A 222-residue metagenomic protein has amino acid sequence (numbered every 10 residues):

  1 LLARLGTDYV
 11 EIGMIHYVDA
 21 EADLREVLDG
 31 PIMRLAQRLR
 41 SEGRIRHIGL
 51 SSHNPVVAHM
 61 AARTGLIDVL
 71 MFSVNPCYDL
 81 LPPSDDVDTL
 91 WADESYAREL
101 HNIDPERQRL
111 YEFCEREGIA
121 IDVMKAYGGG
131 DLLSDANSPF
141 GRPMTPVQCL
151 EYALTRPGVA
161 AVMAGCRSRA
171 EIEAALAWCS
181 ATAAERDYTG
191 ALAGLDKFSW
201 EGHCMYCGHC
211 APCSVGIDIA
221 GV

Functional and structural regions predicted by a protein language model:
L1-L2, L35: Short, well-ordered amphipathic alpha-helical segments that serve as non-catalytic structural scaffolds within diverse
L2-D23: Active-site groove signature of glycoside hydrolases
Y17-D218: Beta/alpha (TIM)-barrel catalytic core signal, keyed to glycine-rich beta->alpha loops juxtaposed to Asp/Glu that bind
